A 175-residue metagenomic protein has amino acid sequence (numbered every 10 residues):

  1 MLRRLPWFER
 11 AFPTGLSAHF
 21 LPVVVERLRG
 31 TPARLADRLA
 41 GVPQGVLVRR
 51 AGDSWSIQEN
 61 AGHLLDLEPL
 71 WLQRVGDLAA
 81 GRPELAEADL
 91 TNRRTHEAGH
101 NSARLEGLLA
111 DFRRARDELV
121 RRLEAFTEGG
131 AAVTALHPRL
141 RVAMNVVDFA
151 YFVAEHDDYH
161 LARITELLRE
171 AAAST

Functional and structural regions predicted by a protein language model:
M1-P13, V46-T91, T134-T175: Short, contiguous alpha-helical
R10-E26: Short, charged, low-complexity loops and linkers
S17-F20, I57, R93-L108, R139-D148: Acidic/His metal-coordination segments adjacent to aromatic residues that form catalytic metal sites in metalloenzymes
L21, L28, P32, D53-I57 (+4 more regions): Hydrophobic alpha-helical segments and helix-packing faces
E26-R38, R93-V133, V153: Acidic/histidine-rich alpha-helical segments that form the ligand environment of transition-metal centers
G30-W55: A glycine-rich, hydrophobic loop/mini-helix early in the fold
R38, V42, L78, R82 (+2 more regions): A short secondary-structure junction motif
